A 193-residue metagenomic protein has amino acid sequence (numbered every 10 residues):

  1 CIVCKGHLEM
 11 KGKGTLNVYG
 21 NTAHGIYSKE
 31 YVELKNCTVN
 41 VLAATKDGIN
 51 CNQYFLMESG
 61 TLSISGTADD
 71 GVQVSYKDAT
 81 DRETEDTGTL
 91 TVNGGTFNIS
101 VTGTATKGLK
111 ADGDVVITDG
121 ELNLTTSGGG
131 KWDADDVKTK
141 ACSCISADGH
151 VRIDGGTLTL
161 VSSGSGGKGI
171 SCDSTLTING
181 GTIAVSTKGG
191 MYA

Functional and structural regions predicted by a protein language model:
C1-A193: A composition-driven surface/loop motif
